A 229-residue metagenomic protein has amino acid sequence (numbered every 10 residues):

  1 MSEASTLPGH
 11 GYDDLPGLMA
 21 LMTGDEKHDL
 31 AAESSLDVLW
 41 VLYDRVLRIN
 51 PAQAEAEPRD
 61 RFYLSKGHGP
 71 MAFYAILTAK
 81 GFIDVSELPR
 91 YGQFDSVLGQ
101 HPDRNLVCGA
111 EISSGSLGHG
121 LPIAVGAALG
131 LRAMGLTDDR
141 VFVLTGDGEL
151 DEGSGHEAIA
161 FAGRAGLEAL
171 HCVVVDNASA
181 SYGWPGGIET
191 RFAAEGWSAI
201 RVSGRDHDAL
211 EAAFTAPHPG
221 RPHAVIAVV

Functional and structural regions predicted by a protein language model:
M1-L7: Non-catalytic, mobile gating and regulatory segments of ester bond hydrolases
S5, H28, Y63-K66, G148 (+2 more regions): Hydrophobic alpha-helical scaffolding
H10-K27, V174-V175: N-terminal capping segment at the start of a domain
G17-L18, P51-Q53, C172, A193-A194: Short acidic (Asp/Glu) and glycine-rich catalytic loops that position anionic groups and cofactors
L18, V41-R45, E195: Generic, well-ordered alpha-helical scaffold segments in large soluble proteins
G24, P58-R59, L210-A213: Short alpha-helical segments and helix-capping/turn motifs at coil-helix boundaries
E26, A31-R164: Cofactor-binding active-site loop characterized by glycine-rich and histidine/acidic residues
Q93-V107, L129, A133-D138, G155-V229: Thiamine diphosphate
